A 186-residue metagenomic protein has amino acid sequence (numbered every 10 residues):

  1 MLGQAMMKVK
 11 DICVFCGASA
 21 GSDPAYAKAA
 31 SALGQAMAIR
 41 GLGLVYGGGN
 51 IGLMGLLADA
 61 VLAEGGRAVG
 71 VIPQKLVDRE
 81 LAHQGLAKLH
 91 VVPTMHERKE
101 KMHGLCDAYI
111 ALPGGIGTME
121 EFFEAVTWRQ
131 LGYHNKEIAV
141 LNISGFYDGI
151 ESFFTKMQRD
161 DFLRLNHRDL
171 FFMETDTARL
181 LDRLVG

Functional and structural regions predicted by a protein language model:
L2-L105, I143-V185: A cross-family phosphate/adenosyl-ligand binding-site feature
L62, R129-K136, F162-L163: Arginine/glycine-rich "motif VI" loop of SF2 helicases in the C-terminal RecA-like domain
R98-G132, A139: Active-site/ligand-binding-proximal alpha/beta "capping" segment
L131-G149: Short, positively charged, low-complexity/disordered linker segments
